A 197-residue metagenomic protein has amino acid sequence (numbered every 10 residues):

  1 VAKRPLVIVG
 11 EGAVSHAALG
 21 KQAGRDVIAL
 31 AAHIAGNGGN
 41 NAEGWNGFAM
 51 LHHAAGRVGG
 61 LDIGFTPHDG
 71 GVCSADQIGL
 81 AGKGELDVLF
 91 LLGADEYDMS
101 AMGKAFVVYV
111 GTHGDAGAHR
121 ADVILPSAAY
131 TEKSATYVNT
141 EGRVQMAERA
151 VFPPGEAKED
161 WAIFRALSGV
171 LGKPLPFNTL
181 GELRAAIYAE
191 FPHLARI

Functional and structural regions predicted by a protein language model:
V1-R196: Non-catalytic alpha/beta scaffold blocks inside enzyme catalytic domains
